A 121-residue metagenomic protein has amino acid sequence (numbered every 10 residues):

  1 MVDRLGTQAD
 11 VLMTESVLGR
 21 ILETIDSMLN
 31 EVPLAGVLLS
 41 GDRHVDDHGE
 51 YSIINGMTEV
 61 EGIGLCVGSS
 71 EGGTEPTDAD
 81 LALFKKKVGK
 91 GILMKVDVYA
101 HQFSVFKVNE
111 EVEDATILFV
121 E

Functional and structural regions predicted by a protein language model:
M1-I63, E71-E121: Conserved beta-strand-loop surface patch within small alpha/beta domains used for substrate/adaptor or ligand engagement
